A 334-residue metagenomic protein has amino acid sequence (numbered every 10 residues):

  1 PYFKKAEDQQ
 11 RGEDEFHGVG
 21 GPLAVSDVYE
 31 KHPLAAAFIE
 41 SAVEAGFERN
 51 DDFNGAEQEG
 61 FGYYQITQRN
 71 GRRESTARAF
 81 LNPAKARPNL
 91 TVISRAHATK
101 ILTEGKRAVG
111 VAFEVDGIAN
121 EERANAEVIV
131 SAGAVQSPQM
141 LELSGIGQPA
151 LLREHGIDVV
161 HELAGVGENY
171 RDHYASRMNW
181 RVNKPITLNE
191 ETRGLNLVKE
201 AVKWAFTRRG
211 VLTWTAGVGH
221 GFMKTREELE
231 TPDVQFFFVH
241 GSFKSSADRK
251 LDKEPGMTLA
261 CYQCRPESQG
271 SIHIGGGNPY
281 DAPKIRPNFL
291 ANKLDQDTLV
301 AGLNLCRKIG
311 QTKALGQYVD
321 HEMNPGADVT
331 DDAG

Functional and structural regions predicted by a protein language model:
P1, E121, V128, A327-G334: Short, intrinsically disordered, charge-balanced linker/junction segments flanking boundaries in proteins
P1-A108, A112-E114, R177-A201, G326: Conserved redox-cofactor binding core of oxidoreductases
A6-N54, G62-Y64, I186, A201-G334: FAD-dependent oxidoreductase catalytic-site/capping-region signature
V19-G21, S94-H97, R107-V109, H155 (+6 more regions): Residues that flank catalytic or metal-binding motifs in active/ligand-binding sites
L34-F38, T76-F80, Q136, S144 (+2 more regions): Stable alpha-helical elements in mature extracytoplasmic
N50, T91-I93, D158-E162, F237: General small-molecule cofactor/ligand-binding pocket signal
I101, G110-A201, V211, G277: Glycine-rich loop(s) and the adjacent beta-strand/alpha-helix scaffold that form part
